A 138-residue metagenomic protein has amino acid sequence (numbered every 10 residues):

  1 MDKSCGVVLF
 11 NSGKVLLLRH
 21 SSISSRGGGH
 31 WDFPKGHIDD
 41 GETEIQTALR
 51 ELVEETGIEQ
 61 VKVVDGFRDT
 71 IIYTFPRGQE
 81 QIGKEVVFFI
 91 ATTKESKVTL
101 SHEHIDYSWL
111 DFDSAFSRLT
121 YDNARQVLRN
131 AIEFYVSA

Functional and structural regions predicted by a protein language model:
M1-F33: N-terminal strand-loop-strand
K3-C5, G13, K84-V87, I105: Change "...and in nucleic-acid phosphodiester-cleaving endonucleases..." to "...and in nucleic-acid processing enzymes
L9, R19, F88-T92, D111: Short, well-ordered beta-strand micro-motif
D32, G83, W109: Short aromatic/basic micro-patch
F33-F67: The catalytic Nudix box helix
G57-S96: Active-site segment of metal-dependent pyrophosphate-handling enzymes, primarily the Nudix hydrolase catalytic core
K97-L128: NUDIX/MutT-family hydrolases
N130-S137: C-terminal alpha-helix
